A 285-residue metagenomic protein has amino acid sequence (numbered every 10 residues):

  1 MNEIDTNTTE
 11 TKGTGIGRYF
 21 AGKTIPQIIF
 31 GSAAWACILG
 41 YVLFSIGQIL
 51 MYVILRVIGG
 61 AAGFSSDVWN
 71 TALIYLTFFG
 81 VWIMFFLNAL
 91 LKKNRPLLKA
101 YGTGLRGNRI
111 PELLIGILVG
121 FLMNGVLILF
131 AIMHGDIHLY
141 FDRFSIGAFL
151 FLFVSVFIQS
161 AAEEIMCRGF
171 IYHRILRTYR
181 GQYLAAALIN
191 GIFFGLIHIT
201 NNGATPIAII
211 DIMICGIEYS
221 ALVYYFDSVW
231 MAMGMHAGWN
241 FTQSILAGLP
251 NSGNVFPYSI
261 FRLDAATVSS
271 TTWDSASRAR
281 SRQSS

Functional and structural regions predicted by a protein language model:
M1-P26: Short, Lys/Arg-rich, polar N-terminal cytosolic tail immediately upstream of the first transmembrane signal-anchor
I16, M51-A72, P96-A162, Y172-T178: Juxtamembrane helix-loop-helix connectors linking adjacent transmembrane helices in multi-pass membrane enzymes
V42, I46-L50, A208-S269: Functionally important transmembrane alpha-helices
Y75-G80, F121, I146-F153, A162 (+2 more regions): Membrane-embedded alpha-helical segments of multi-pass membrane proteins, especially the transmembrane helices
N124-G125, Y183-I199, M213-G216: Small-polar-interrupted transmembrane alpha-helices in polytopic inner-membrane proteins
H134-D142, I197-P206: Membrane-interface helix caps and helix-loop-helix hairpins in membrane proteins
I158, T267-S285: Hydrophobic alpha-helical transmembrane segments
A162-I189, A221-S228: Membrane-interface helix/loop boundary segments of multi-pass membrane proteins
